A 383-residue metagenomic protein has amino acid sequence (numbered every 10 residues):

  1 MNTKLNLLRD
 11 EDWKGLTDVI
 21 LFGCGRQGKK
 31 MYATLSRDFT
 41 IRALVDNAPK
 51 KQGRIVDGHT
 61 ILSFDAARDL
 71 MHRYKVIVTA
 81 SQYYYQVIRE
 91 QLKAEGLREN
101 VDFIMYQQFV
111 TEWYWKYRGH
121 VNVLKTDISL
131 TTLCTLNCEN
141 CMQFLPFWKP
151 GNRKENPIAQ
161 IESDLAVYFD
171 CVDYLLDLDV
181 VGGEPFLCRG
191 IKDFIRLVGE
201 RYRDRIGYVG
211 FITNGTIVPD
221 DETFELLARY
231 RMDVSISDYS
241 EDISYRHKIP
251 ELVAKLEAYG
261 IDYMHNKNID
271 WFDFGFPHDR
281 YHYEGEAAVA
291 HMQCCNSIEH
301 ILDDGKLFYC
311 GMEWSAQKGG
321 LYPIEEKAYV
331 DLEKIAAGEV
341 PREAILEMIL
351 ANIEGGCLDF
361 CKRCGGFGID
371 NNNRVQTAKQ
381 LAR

Functional and structural regions predicted by a protein language model:
M1-R118: Hydrophobic, well-ordered beta-alpha structural blocks that scaffold small-molecule cofactor pockets
N2-L5, D18, G356-R383: Radical SAM enzyme core and accessory elements
V110-F211, V218-D221: Conserved alpha-helical substructure of the radical SAM core
N122-S129, H278-Y283, V340-E354: Short, intrinsically disordered, charge-biased short linear motifs at domain edges
I128, T132-T135, A288-V289, E354-L358: Processing junctions and N-termini across compartments
C134, C138-C141, C294-C295, C310 (+1 more regions): Short cysteine clusters
C188-E313, K318: Conserved AdoMet/S-adenosylmethionine-binding subsite of the radical SAM
G260-D273, M312-N371: C-terminal accessory region of radical SAM enzymes
